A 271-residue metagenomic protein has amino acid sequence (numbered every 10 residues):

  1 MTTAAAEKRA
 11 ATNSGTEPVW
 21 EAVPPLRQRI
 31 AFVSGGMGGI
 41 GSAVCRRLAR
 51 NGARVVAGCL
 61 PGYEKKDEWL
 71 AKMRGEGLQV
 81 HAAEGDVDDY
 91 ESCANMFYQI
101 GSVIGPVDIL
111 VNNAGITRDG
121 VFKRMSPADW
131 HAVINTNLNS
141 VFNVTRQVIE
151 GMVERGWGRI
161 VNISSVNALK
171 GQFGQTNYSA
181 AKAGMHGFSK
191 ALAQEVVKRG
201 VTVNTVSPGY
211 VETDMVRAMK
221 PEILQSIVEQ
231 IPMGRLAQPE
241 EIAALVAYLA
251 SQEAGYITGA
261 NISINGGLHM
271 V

Functional and structural regions predicted by a protein language model:
I30, M37-G38: Conserved glycine-rich cofactor-binding loop
A53-E68: Conserved glycine-rich Rossmann-like NAD(P)H-binding loop of the short-chain dehydrogenase/reductase
V121-F122, S126-I134, V216, I227: Substrate-binding pocket helix/loop in short-chain dehydrogenase/reductase
T145, A181, S189: Active-site helix of classical SDR
E150, Q194-K198, G255: Alpha-helical segment proximal to the catalytic Tyr-Lys
S165: Residue(s) in the substrate-gating loop at a strand-loop-helix junction that position the organic substrate next
V197, T202, I257-G259, N265: Short, small/polar-rich loop/turn modules that mediate ligand/substrate recognition or access, typified
